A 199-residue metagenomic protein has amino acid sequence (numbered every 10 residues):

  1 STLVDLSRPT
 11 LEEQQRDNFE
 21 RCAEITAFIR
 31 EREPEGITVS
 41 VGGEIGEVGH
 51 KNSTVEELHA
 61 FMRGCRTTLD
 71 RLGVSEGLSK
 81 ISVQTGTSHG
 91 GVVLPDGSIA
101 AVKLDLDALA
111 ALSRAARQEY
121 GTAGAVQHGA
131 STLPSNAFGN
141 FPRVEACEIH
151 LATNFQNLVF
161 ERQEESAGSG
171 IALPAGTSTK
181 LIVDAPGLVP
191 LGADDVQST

Functional and structural regions predicted by a protein language model:
S1-S7: Catalytic alpha/beta active-site cores
P9-T38, I45-T199: Active-site capping/gating regions of soluble enzymes
